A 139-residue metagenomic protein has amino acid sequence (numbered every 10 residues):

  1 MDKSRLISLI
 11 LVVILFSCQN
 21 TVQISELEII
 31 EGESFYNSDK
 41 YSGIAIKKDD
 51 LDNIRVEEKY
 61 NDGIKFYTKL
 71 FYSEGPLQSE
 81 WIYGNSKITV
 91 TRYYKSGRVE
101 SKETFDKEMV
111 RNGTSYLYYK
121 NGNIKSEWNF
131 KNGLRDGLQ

Functional and structural regions predicted by a protein language model:
M1-L15: Sec-dependent bacterial lipoprotein signal peptides
F16-Q139: Glycine/tyrosine- and acidic-biased, solvent-exposed loop/turn segments at the edges of beta-strands
